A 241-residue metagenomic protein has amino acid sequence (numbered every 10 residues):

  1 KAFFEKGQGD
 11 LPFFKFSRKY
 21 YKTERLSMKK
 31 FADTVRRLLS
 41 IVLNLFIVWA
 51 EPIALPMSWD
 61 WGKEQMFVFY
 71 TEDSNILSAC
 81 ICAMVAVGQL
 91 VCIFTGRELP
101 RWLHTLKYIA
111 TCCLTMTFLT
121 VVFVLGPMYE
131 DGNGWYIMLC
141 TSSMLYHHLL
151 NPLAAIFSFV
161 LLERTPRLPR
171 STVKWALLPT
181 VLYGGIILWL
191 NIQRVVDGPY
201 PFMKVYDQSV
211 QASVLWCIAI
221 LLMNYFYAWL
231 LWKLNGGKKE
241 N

Functional and structural regions predicted by a protein language model:
F4-G7, P12-F13: N-terminal amphipathic/hydrophobic targeting modules at extreme N-termini, encompassing cleavable Sec/SRP-type signal
M28-F46: N-terminal membrane topogenic signal
I47-W59: Alpha-helical transmembrane segments of multi-pass membrane proteins
F69, I192-L230: Membrane-interface transmembrane-helix boundary segments in multi-pass integral membrane proteins
V85-T95, T117-N133, F157-L161: Membrane-helix exit/interface motif
R97-C113, P169-L177: Interfacial segments of alpha-helical transmembrane regions
M116-M128, L182-R194: C-terminal TM-helix exit segments that contain a strictly Trp-centered aromatic cap at the helix terminus
S142-L153: Membrane-interface loop-to-helix entry segments
